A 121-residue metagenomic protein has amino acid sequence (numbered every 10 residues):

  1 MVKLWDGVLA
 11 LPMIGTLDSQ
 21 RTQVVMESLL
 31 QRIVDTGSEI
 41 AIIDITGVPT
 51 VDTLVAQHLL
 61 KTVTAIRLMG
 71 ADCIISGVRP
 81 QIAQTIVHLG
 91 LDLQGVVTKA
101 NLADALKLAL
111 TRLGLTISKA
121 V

Functional and structural regions predicted by a protein language model:
M1-K3, R32-I33, A65, I75 (+1 more regions): Replace "in large, NTP-powered and nucleic-acid-processing enzymes" with "in large, NTP-powered factors and other
L4-M26: STAS-typified acidic loop motif
S19-E39: A short, well-ordered alpha-helical element
G47-D92: Amphipathic alpha-helical interaction surfaces in cytosolic regulatory modules
G95-A105: Short acidic-hydrophobic, aromatic-tinged amphipathic segments that line or gate anion-handling sites
L106-L110: N-terminal loops that bind phosphate or other acidic moieties and the adjacent beta-alpha structural core
T111-V121: Intrinsically disordered or compositionally simple regulatory linkers and C-terminal tails in signal-transduction
